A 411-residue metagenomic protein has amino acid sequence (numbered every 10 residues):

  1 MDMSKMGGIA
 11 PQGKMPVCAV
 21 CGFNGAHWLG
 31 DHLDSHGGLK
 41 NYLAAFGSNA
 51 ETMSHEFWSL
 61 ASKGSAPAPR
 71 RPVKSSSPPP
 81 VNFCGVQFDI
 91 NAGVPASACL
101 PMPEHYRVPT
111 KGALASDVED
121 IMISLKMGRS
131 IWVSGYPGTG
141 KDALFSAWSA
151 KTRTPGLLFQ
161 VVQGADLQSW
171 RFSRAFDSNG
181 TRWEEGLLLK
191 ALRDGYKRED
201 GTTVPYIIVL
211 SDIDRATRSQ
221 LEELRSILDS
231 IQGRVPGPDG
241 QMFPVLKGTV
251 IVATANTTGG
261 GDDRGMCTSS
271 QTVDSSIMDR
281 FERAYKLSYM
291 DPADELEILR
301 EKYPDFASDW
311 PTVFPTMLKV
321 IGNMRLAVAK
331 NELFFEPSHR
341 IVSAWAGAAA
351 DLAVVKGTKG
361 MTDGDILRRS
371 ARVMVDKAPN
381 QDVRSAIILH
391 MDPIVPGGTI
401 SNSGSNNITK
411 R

Functional and structural regions predicted by a protein language model:
M1-K14: Short, intrinsically disordered linker segments that flank or connect zinc-binding domains
P11-Q12, H27-E51: C-terminal recognition-helix end and immediately following basic linker of small zinc-binding "finger" domains
C18-C21: Short cysteine-rich clusters marking metal-coordination/redox-active sites
N24, L39-K40, N49, P155 (+1 more regions): Short coil/loop linkers at secondary-structure junctions
N24-H27, G259: Short functional micro-motifs and their immediate structural scaffolds
G38, N49, S54, D274 (+1 more regions): Helix N-terminus capping/helix-initiation residues
N41-P67: Chromatin/DNA-recognition segments of nuclear transcriptional regulators
P69-R411: C-terminal regulatory/interaction module of P-loop NTP-utilizing enzymes
